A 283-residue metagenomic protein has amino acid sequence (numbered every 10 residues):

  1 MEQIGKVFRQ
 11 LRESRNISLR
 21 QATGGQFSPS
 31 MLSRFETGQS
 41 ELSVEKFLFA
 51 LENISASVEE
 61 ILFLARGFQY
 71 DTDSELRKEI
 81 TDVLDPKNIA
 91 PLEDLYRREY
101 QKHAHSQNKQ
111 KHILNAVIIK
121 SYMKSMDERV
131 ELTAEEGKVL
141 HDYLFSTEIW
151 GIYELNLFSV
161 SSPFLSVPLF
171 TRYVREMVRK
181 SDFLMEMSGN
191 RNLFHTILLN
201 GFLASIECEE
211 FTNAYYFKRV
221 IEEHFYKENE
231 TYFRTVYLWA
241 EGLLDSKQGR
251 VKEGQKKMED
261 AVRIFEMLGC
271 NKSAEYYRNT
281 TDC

Functional and structural regions predicted by a protein language model:
M1-S14: A short, Lys/Arg-rich alpha-helix, primarily the initiator
V7, K46, K78, H112-M123 (+4 more regions): "A position-specific structural signal for the A-helix of alpha-solenoid helical repeats
N16-S33: Short alpha-helical DNA-recognition segment
E45-E60: DNA major-groove recognition helix of helix-turn-helix/homeodomain DNA-binding modules
F63-P91, E259, R263, M267: Short, charged recognition helix plus adjacent turn of helix-turn-helix-like nucleic-acid-binding domains
R66-R77, Q107-N115, I149-L157, S188-T196 (+2 more regions): Alpha-solenoid helical repeat architecture
Y96-A104, K138-F145, V178-M185, K218-K227 (+1 more regions): Amphipathic alpha-helical segments of tetratricopeptide repeats
Y100-E207: Mid-protein regulatory/catalytic core that forms ligand/cofactor-binding pockets and protein-protein interaction
